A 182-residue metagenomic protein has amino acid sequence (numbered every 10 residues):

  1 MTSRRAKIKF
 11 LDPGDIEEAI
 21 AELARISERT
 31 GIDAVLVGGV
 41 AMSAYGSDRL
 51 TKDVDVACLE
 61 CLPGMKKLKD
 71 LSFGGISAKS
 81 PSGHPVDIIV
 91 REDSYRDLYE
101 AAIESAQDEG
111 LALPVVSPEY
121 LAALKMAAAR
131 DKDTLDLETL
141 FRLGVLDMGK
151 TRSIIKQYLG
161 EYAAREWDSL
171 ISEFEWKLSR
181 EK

Functional and structural regions predicted by a protein language model:
M1-K182: Compositionally biased terminal segments of proteins
